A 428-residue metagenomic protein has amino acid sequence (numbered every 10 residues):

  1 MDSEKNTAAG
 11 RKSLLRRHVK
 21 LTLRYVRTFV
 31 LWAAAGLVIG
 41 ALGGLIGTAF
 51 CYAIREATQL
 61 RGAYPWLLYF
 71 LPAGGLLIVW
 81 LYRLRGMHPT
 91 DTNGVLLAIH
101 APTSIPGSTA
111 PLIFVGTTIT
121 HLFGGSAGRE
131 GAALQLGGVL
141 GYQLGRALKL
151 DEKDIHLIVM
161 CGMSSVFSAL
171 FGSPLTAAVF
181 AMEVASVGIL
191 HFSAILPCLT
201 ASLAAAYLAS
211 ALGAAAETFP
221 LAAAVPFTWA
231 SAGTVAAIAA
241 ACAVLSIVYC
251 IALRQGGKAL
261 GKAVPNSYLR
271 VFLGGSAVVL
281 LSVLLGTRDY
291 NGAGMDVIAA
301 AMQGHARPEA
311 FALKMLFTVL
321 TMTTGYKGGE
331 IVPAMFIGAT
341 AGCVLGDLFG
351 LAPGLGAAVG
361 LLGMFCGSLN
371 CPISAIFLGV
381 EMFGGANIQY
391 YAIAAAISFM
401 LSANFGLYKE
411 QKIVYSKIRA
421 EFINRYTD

Functional and structural regions predicted by a protein language model:
M1-D428: Alpha-helical transmembrane segments and immediately membrane-proximal extracytoplasmic
